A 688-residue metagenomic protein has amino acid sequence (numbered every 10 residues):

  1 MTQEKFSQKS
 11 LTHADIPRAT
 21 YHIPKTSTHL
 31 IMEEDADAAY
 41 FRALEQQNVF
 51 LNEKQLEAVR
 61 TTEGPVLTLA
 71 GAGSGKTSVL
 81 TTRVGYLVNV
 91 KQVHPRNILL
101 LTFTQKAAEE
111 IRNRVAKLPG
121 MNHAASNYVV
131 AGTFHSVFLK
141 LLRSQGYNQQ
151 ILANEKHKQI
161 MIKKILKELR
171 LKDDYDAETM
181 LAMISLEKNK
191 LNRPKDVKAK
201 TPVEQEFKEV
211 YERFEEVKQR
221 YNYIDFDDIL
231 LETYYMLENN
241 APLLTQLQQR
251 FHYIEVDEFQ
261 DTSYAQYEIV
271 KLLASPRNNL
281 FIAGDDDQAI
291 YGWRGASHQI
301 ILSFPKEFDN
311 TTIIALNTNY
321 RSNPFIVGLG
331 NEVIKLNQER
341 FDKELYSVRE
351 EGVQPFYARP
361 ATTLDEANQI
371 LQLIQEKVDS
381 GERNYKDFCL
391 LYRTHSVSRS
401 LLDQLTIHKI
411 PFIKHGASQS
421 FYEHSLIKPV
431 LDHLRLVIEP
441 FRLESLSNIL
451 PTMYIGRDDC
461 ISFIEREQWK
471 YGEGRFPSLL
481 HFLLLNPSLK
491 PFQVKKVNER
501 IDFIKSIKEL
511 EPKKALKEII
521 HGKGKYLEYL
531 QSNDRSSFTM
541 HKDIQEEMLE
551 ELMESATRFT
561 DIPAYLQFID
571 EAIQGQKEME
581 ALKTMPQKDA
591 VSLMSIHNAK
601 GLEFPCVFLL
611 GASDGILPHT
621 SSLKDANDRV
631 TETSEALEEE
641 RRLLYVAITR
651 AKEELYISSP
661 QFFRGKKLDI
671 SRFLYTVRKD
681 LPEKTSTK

Functional and structural regions predicted by a protein language model:
T2-Q149, T245, G328-N331, T649: P-loop NTPase Walker
A19, H481-N598, L681-P682, S686: Accessory C-terminal helicase-associated subdomains
A39-E45, V49-A72, L99, A107 (+3 more regions): Conserved helicase NTPase motor core
T68, S74-L80, V84, N310-T312 (+2 more regions): Helicase P-loop NTPase motor core
A125-S126, G146-D228, F251, A315 (+3 more regions): ATP-hydrolysis module of ASCE/P-loop NTPase motor domains, specifically the Walker B Asp-Glu catalytic pair
V130-F138, E255-E258, A283, T394 (+2 more regions): Conserved helicase core region in the C-terminal RecA-like lobe
E307, E350-V353, E382-L510: ATPase/helicase motor core of nucleic-acid motors
R466, S613-K688: C-terminal accessory regions
